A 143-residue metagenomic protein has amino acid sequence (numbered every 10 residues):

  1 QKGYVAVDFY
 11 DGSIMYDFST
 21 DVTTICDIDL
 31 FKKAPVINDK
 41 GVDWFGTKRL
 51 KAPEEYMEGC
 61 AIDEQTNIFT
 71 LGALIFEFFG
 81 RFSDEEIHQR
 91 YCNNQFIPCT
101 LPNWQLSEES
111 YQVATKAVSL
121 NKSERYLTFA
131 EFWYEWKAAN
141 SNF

Functional and structural regions predicted by a protein language model:
Q1-D17: Catalytic-loop of the protein kinase fold
S13-I28: Conserved protein kinase catalytic/activation segment
K40-E55: Conserved activation segment of eukaryotic-like protein kinases, specifically the C-terminal portion of the activation
E54-E64: Conserved end of the kinase activation segment
N67: Conserved catalytic-loop aspartate of Hanks-type protein kinases
W104-L120: Conserved C-terminal C-lobe helix
V118-E131: A conserved short helix/loop substructure at the end of the activation segment of eukaryotic-like protein kinase domains
